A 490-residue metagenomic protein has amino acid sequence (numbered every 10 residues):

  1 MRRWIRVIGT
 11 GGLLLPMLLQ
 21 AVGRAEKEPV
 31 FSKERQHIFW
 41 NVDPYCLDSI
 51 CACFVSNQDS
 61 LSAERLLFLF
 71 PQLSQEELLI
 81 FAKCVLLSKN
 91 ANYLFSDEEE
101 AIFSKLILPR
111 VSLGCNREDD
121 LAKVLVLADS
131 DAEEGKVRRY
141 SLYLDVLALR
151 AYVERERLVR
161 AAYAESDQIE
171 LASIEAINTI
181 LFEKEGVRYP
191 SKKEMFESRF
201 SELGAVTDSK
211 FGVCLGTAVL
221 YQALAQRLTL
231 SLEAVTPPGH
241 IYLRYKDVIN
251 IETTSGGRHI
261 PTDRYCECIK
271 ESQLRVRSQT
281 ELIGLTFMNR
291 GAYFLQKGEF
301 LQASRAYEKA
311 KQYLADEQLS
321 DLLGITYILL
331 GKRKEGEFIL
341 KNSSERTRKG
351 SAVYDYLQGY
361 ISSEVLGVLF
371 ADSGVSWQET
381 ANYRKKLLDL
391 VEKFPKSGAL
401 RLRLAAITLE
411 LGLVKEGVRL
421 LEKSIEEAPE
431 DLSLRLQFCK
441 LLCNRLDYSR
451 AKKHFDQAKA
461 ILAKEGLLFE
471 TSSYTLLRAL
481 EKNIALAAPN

Functional and structural regions predicted by a protein language model:
M1-G9: Bacterial N-terminal signal peptides that target proteins for export
G9-P16: Bacterial N-terminal signal peptides
M17-A21: C-terminal segment of classical bacterial N-terminal signal peptides
V22-N490: A structural boundary/capping signal
